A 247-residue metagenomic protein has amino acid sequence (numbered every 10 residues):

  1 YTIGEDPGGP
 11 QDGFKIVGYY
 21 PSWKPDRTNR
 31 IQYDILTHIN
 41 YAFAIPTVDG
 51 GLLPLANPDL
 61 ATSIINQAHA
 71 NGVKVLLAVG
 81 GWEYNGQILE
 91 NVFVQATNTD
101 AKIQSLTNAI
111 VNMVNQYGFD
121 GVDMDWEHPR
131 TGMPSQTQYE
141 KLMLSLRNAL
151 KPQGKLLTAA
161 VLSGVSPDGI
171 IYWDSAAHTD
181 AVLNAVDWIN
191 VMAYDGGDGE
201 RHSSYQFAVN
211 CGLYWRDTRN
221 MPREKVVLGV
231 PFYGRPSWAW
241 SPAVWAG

Functional and structural regions predicted by a protein language model:
Y1-G8: Ser/Thr/Gly/Pro-rich low-complexity, disordered linker/stalk segments of secreted and cell-surface proteins
G9-V114, S203-F207: Glycan-recognition patch characteristic of GH18 chitinases/ENGases and related GlcNAc/peptidoglycan-binding proteins
D12-F14, T37, N71-V75, G118-D120 (+3 more regions): Short, well-ordered coil/turn segments that N-cap beta-strands
V17, V48-L60, H128-G247: Substrate-binding surface in catalytic domains of secreted glycosidases
Q32-Y41, Q95-V122, W126, W173-G196: Structural recognition of alpha->loop->beta junctions
